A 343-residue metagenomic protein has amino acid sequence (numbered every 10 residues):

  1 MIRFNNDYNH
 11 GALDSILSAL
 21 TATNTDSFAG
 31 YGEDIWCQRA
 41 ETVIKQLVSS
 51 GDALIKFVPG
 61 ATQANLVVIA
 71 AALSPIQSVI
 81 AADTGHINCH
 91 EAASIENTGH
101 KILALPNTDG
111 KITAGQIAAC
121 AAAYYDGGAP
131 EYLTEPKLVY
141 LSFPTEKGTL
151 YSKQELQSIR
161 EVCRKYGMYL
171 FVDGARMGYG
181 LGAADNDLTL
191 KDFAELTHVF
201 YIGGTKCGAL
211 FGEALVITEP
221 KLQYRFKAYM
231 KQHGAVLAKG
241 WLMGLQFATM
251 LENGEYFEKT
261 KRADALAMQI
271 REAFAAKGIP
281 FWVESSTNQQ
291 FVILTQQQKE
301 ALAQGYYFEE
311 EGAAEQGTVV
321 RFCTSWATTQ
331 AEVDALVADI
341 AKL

Functional and structural regions predicted by a protein language model:
L13-A61, D83-N88, S94: Conserved N-terminal alpha-helix of the aminotransferase class I/II PLP-enzyme fold
A71-C89, A118: Conserved PLP-anchoring active-site segment centered on the Schiff-base-forming lysine
S74-I76, M268-A341: Conserved C-terminal alpha-helix-loop-beta "cap" of PLP-dependent enzymes that closes/shapes the active-site mouth
G99-P144, Y151-S158: PLP-dependent aminotransferase-class I/II
I102-L103, L170-V172, F281, F308: Hydrophobic beta-strand scaffold residues
T108, E135-P136, S142, L150 (+2 more regions): Active-site C-terminal subdomain of aminotransferase-like
Y151-A183: Catalytic PLP-binding core of fold-type I/II PLP enzymes
